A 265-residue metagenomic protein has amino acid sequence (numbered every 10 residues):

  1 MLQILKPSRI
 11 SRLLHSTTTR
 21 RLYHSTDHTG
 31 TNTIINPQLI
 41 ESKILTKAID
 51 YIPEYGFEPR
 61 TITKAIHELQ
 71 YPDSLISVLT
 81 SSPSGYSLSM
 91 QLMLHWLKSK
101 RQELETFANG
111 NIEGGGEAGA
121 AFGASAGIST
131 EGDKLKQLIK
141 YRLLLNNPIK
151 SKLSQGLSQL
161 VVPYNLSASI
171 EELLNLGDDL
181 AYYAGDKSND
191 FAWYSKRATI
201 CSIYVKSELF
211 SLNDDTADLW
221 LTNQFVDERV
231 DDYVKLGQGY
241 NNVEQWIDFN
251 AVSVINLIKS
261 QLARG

Functional and structural regions predicted by a protein language model:
M1-P37: N-terminal mitochondrial targeting presequence
L2-L5, T17, G239-G265: Long, charge-rich low-complexity segments
G30-S74, S81-L94, K98: Short, amphipathic alpha-helix enriched in basic
A108-I149: Hydrophobic alpha-helical connector segments
Y141, L145-Y164, E171: Amphipathic alpha-helical segments used for helix-helix packing
Y164-G185, R197-A198: Amphipathic alpha-helical packing segments from all-alpha helical-bundle domains
S188-I200: All-alpha amphipathic helical-bundle segments outside canonical DNA-binding/catalytic cores that form hydrophobic
Y204-A217, K235-Y240: Amphipathic C-terminal alpha-helical segment
